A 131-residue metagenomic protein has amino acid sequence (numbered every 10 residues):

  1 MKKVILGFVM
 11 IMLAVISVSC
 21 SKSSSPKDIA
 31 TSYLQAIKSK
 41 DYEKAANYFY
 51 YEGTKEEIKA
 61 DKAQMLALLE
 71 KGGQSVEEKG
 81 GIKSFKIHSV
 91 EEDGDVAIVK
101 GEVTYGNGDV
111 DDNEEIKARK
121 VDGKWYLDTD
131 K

Functional and structural regions predicted by a protein language model:
M1-V4, F8: Positively charged n-region of N-terminal signal peptides that target proteins for export
V15-S19: C-terminal motif of bacterial Sec signal peptides marking the signal peptidase cleavage site
S21-S23: Bacterial signal peptide processing site
D28, E43-V96: Short solvent-exposed beta->alpha transition segments
V76-K131: Exposed beta-sheet edge and beta->alpha loop/turn motif
